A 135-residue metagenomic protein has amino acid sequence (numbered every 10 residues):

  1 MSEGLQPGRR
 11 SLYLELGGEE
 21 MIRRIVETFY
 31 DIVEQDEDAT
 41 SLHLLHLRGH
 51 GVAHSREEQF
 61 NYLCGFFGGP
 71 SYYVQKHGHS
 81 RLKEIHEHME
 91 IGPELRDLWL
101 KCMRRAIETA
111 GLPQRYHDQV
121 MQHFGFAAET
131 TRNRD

Functional and structural regions predicted by a protein language model:
M1-D135: Core of compact, soluble alpha-helical bundle domains
